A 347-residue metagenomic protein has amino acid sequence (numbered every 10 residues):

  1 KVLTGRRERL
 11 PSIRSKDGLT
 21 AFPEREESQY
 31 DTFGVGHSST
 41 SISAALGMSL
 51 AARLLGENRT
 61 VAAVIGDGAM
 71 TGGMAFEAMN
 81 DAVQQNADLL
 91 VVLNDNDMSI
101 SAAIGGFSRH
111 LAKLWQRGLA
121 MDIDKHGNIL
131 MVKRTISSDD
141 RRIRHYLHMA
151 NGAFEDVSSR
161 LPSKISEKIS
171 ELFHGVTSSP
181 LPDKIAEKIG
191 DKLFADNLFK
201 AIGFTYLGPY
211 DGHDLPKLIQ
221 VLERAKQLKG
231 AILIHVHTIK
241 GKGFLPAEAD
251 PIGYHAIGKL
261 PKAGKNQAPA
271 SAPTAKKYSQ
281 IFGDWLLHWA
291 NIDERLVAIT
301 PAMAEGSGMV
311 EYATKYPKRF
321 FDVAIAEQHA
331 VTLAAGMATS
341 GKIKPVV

Functional and structural regions predicted by a protein language model:
K1-Q85, Y278, R295-P301, M309-V310: Cofactor-binding active-site loop characterized by glycine-rich and histidine/acidic residues
K1-T4, G56, M70-M79, N94 (+5 more regions): Short acidic, glycine/serine/threonine-rich loops at helix termini
R6-A21, V83-S101, A112, L119-D124 (+2 more regions): A glycine-rich helix N-cap at a beta->alpha junction
P11, K16-T20, S41-A52, E77-A78 (+8 more regions): Structured alpha-helical segments in the cores of large, soluble enzyme domains
R14, V64-I65, L90-N94, H235-K240: Short beta-strand segments
E27-Q29, G68-M70, N96-M98, G105 (+6 more regions): Short, glycine-/Ser/Thr-/acidic-enriched flexible segments
N96-F282: Long, well-ordered, tryptophan-enriched scaffold segments
I239-V347: Non-catalytic terminal/interface segments that mediate subunit docking, oligomerization, and allosteric communication
